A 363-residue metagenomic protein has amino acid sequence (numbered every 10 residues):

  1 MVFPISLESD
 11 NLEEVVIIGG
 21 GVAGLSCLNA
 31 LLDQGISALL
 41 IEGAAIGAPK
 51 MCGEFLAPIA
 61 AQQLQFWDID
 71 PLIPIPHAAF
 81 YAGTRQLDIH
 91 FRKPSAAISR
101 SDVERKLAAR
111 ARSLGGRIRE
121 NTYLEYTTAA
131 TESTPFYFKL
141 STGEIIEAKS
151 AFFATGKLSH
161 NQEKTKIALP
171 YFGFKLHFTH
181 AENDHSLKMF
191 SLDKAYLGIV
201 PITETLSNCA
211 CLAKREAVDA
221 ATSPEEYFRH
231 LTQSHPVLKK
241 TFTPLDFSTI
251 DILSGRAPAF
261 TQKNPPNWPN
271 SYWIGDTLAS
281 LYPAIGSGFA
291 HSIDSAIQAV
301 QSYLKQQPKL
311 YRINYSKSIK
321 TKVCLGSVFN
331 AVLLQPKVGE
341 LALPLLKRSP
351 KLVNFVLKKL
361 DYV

Functional and structural regions predicted by a protein language model:
L7-G21: Beta1/beta-strand and adjacent pyrophosphate-binding region of the FAD-binding site in flavoprotein oxidoreductases
N29-C52: Glycine-rich FAD pyrophosphate-binding loop
A45-Q65: Conserved N-terminal glycine-rich FAD pyrophosphate-binding loop of Rossmann-like flavoproteins
A60-A108: A conserved beta-strand/loop capping segment in the N-terminal third of enzymes that catalyze redox or closely related
L64, F289-Q306, Y311: An active-site-proximal "capping" alpha-helix that borders the catalytic cofactor pocket
R110-K239: Predominantly flavin-linked oxidoreductase catalytic cores and closely associated redox partners
D219-A299: FAD/FMN-dependent oxidoreductases across multiple families
Q301-V363: C-terminal helical "tail/cap" subdomain of flavin- and related membrane-associated enzymes
